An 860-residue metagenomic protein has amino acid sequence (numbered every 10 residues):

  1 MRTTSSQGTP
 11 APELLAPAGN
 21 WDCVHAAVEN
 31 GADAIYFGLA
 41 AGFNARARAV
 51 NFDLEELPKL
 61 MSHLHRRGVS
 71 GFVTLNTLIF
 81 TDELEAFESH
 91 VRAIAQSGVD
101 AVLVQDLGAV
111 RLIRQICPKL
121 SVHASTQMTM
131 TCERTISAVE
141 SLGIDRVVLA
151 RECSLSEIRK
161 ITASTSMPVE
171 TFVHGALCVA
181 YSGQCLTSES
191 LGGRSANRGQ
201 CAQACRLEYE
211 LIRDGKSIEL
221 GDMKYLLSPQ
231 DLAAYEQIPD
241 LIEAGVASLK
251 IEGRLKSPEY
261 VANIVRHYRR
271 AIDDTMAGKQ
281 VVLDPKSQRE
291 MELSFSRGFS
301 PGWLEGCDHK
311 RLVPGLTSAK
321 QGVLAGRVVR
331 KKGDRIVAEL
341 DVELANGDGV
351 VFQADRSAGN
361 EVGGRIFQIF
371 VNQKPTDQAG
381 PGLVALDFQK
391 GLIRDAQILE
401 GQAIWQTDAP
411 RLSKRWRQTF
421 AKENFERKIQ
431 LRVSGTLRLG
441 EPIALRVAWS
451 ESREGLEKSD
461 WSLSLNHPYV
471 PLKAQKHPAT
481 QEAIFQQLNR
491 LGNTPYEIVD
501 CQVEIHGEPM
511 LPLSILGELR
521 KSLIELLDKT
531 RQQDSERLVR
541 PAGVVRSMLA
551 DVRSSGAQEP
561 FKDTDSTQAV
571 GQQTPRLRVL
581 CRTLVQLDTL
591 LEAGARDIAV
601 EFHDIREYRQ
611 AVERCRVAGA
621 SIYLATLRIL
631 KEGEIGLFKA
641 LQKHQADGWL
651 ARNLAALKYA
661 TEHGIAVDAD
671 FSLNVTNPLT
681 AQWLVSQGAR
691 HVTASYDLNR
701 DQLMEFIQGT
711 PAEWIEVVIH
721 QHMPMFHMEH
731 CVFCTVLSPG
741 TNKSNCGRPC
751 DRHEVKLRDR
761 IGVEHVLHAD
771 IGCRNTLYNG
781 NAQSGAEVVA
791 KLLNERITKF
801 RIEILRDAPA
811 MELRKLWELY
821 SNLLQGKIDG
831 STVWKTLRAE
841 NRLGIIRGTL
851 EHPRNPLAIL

Functional and structural regions predicted by a protein language model:
M1-N30, A34-A47, L60-M61, R67-T77 (+7 more regions): Surface-exposed amphipathic alpha-helical tracts and adjacent flexible/coil segments at the periphery of soluble enzymes
F52-P58: Glycine-rich, highly charged phosphate/nucleotide-binding loops
M128-C132: Conserved phosphate-binding/catalytic loop of the ribokinase/pfkB sugar-kinase fold
